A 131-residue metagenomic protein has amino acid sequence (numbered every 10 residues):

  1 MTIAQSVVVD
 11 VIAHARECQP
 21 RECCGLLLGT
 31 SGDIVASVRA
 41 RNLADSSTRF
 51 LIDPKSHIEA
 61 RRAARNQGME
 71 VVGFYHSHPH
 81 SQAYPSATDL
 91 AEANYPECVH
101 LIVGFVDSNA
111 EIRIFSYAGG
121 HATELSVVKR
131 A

Functional and structural regions predicted by a protein language model:
M1-V71, H80-A131: Conserved beta-strand-loop surface patch within small alpha/beta domains used for substrate/adaptor or ligand engagement
F74: Conserved, mostly hydrophobic/aromatic
S77: Short, well-ordered beta-to-alpha junction loops that form the rim of enzyme active sites and present histidine/acidic
